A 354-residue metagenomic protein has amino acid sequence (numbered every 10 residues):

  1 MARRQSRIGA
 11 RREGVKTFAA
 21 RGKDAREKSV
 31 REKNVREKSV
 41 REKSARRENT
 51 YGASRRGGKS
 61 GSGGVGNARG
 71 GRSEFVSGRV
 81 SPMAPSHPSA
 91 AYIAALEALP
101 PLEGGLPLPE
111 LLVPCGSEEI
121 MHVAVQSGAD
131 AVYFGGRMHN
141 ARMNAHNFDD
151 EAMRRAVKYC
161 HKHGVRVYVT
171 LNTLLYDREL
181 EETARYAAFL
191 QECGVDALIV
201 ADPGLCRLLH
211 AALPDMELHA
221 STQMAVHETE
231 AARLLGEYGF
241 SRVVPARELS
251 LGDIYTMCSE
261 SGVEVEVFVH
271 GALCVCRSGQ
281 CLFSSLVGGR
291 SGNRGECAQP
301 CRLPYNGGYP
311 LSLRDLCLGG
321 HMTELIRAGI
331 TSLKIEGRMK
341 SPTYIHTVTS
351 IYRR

Functional and structural regions predicted by a protein language model:
M1-V30: Long, compositionally biased low-complexity repeat segments characteristic of intrinsically disordered regions
R3-R4, H87-V226, V244-L249, D253-S332 (+1 more regions): Active-site pocket-lining/capping segments in soluble small-molecule metabolic enzymes
R12, T17, K23, R55-G57 (+1 more regions): Acidic, low-complexity intrinsically disordered tails
R21-T50: Long, intrinsically disordered low-complexity tandem-repeat segments
R41, R46-S60, G64-V65, R72: Ser/Thr/Pro/Gly-rich low-complexity, intrinsically disordered segments
